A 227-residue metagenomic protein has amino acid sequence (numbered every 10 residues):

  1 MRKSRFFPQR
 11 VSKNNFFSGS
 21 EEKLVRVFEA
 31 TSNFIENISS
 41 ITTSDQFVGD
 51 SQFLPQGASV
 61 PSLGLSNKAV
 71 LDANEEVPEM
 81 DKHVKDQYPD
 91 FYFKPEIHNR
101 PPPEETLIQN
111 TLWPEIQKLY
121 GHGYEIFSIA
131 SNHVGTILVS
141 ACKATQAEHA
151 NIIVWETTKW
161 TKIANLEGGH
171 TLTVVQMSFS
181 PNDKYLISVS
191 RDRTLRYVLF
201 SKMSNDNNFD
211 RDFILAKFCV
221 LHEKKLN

Functional and structural regions predicted by a protein language model:
M1, L112, Y120-E125, E167-V174 (+1 more regions): WD40/WD-repeat beta-propeller blade N-cap
M1-G123: Terminal intrinsically disordered, low-complexity extensions flanking WD-repeat/beta-propeller proteins
S4, Q9, I129, V174-M177: Hydrophobic core register within WD40 beta-propeller blades
S4, V25-S32, E105, A141 (+3 more regions): WD40-repeat beta-propellers
P8-S12, H133-V134, P181-N182: Residue-level detector of Asp-centered blade-edge/turn motifs that repeat once per structural unit in beta-propeller
G19-E22, A141-E148, V189-D192: Conserved strand-to-loop turn within each blade of WD40 beta-propeller repeats
E36, P114-Q117, T161-N165, D206-D210 (+1 more regions): A structural motif specific to WD40 beta-propellers
